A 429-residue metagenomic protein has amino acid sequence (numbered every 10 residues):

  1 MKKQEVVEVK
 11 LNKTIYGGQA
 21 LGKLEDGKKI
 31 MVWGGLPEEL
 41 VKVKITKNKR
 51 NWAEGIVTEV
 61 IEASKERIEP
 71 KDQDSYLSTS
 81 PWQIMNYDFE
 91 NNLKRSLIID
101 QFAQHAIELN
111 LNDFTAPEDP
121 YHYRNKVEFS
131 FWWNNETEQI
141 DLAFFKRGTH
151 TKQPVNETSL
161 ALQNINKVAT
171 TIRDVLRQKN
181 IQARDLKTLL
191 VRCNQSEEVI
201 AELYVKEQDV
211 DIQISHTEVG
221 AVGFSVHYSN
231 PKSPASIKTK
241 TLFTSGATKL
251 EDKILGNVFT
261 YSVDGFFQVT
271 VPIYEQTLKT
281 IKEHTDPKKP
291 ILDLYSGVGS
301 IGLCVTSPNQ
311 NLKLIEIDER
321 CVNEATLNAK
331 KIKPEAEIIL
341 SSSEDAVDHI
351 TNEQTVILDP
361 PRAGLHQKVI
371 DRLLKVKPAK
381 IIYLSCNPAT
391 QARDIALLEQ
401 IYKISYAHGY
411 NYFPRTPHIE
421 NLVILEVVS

Functional and structural regions predicted by a protein language model:
M1-S75: Terminal RNA-binding accessory module
K2-E8, Y16-A20, D209-S429: Rossmann-like S-adenosyl-L-methionine
A20-E25, L142-K146, A325: Short, acidic/hydrophobic/Gly-rich beta-strand patch recurrent on exposed beta strands that often constitutes part
K42-K44, E128, L292: Hydrophobic beta-strand signal
T58-P70, Y76-L186: Extended interfacial segments that mediate partner engagement and assembly in macromolecular machines
L111-D113, R184-C193, F224, S341: A short glycine-rich, hydrophobically flanked beta-strand micro-motif that places a catalytic Asp/Glu for divalent metal
Y121-N125, Q195-E198, P417-H418: A short, glycine/Asx- and small/polar-enriched loop/turn that sits immediately N-terminal to a beta-strand
S196-K206, V258-S262: Short, aliphatic-rich beta-strand segments
